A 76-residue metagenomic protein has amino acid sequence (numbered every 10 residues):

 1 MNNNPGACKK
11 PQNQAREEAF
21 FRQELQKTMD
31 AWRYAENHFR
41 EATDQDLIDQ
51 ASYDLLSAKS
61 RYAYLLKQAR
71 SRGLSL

Functional and structural regions predicted by a protein language model:
M1-L76: Charge-rich amphipathic alpha-helical interaction elements
